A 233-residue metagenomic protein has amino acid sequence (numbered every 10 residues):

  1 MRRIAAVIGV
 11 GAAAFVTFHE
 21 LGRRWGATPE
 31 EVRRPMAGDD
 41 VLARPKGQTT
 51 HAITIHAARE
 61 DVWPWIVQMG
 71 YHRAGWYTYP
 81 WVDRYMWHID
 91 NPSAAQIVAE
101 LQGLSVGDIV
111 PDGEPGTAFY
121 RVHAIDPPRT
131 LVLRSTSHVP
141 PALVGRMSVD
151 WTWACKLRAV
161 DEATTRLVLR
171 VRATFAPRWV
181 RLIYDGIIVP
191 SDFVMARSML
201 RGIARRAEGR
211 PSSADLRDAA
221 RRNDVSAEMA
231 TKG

Functional and structural regions predicted by a protein language model:
M1-I4: Transmembrane helix interruption/hinge and helix-loop junction motifs
A6-A12, V16-I109, R205-G233: Hydrophobic ligand-binding cavity/cleft-lining segments
W25, E31-V32, S135-S198, I203-R205: Beta-strand/loop substructures that line and gate deep hydrophobic ligand-binding cavities in soluble
L42-R44, V110-D112, V144-S148: Short Gly/Pro-enriched turn/cap motifs at secondary-structure boundaries
Q48-T49, T117-A118, S148-A154: Short, surface-exposed coil-to-beta transition loops
H56-E60, H123-T130, K156-R166, R205-S212: A short, structured loop/turn motif at beta-sheet edges
G103-D108, I125-R134: Short, hydrophobic/aromatic-rich segments at coil-to-beta transitions
P111-F119: Beta-strand-rich cores of mature extracytoplasmic or soluble domains
